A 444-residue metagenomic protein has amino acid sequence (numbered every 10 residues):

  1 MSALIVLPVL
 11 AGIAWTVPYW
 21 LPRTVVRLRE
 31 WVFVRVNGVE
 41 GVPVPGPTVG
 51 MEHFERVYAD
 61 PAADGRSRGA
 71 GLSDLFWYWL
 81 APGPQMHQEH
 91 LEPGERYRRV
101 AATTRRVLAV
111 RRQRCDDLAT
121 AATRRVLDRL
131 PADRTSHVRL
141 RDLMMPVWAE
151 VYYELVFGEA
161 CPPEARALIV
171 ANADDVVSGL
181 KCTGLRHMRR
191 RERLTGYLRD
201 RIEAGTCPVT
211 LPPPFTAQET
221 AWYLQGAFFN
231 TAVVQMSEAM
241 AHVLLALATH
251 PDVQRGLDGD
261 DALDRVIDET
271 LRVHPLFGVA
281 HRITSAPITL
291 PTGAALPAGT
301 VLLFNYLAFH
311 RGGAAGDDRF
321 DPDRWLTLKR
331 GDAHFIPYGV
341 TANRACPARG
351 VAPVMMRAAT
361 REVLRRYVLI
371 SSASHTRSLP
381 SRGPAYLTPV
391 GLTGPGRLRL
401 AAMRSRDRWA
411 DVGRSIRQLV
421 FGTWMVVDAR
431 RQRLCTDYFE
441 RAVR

Functional and structural regions predicted by a protein language model:
S2-P163: Active-site substrate-recognition loop segments, prototypically the cytochrome P450 B′-helix/B-C loop
A109-E238, Y438-R444: Cytochrome P450 heme-thiolate monooxygenase catalytic core
Q225, V233-D258, P347-Y367: Cytochrome P450 catalytic-core helices
G259-A294: Conserved cytochrome P450 K-helix E-x-x-R motif and the immediately C-terminal K′/meander segment
N305-K329: Conserved cytochrome P450 K-helix/beta-meander segment immediately N-terminal to the heme-binding cysteine loop
R324-G383: Cytochrome P450 heme-thiolate "Cys pocket" and heme-binding signature region
Y367-R444: Long, compositionally biased intrinsically disordered regions
